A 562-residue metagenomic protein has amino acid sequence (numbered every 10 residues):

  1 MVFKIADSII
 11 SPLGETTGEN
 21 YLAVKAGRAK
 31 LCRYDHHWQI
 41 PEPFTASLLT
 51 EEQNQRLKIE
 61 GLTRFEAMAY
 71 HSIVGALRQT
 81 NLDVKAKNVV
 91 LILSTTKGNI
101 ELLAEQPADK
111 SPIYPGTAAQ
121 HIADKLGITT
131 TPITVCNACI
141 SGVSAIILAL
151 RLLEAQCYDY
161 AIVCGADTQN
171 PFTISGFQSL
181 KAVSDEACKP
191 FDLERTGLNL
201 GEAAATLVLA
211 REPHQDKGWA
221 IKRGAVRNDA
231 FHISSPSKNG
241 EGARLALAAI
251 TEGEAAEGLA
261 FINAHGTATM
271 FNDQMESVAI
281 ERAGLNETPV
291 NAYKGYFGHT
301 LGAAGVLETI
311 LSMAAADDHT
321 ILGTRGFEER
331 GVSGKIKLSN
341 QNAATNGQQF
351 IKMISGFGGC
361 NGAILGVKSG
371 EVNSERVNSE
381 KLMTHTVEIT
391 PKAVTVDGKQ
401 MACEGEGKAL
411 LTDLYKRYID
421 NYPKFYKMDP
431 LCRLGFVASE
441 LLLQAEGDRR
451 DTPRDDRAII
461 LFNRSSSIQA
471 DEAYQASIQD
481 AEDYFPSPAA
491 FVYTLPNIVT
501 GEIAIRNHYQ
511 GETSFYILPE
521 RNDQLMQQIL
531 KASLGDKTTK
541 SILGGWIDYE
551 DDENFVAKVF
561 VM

Functional and structural regions predicted by a protein language model:
M1-I133, N137, R151-E154, N170 (+3 more regions): Conserved "HGTGT" condensation-loop signature of ketosynthase/thiolase-family condensing enzymes that catalyze
G142: Short conserved active-site loop signatures built around small residues
I146, L150: Short, conserved alpha-helix that lines the donor NDP-sugar binding/gating region of sugar-transfer enzymes
C157-D159: Alpha-to-beta junction loops
D167: Glycine-/small-residue-rich beta->alpha transition segments that form the dinucleotide
